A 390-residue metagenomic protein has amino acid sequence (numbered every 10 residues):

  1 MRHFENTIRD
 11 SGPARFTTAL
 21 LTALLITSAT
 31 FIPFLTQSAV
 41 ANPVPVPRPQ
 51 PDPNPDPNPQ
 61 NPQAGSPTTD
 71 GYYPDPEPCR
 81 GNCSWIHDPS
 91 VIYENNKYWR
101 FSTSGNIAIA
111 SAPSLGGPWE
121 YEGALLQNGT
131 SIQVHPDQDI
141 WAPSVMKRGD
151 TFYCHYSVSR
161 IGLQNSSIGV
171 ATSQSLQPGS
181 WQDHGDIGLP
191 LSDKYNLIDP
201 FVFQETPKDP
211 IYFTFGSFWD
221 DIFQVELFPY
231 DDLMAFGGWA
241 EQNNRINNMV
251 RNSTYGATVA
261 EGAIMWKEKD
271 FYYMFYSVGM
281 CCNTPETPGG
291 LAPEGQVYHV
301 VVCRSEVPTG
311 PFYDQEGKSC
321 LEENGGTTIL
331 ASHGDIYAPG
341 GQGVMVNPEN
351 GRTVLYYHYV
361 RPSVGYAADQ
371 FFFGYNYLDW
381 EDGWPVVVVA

Functional and structural regions predicted by a protein language model:
M1-P49: Fungal secretory targeting signals
N42, V46-A390: Carbohydrate-active catalytic/glycan-binding domains of CAZyme proteins, especially the secreted or lumenal ectodomains
